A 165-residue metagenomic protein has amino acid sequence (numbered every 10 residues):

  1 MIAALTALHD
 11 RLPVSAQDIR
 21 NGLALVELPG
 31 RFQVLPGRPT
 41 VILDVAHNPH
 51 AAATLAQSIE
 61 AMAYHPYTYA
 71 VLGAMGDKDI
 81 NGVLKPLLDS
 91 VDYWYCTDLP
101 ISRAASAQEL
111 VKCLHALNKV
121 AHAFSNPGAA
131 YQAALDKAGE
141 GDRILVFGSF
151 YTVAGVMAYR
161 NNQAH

Functional and structural regions predicted by a protein language model:
M1-T6, G128, D136, F150: C-terminal lobe/tail of nucleotide-utilizing enzymes
M1-Y93: Nucleotide phosphate-binding/pyrophosphate-handling subdomain across enzymes that bind or process nucleotide phosphates
I2-L5, A56, A107, V111 (+1 more regions): A generic structural signal for short, well-ordered alpha-helical segments in conserved domains
L8-H9, I59, A63, L114 (+2 more regions): Active-site catalytic pocket residues across diverse enzymes, especially alpha/beta-hydrolases
D10, T40-I42, L84-R143: C-terminal helical cap/extension that packs against the catalytic core of soluble nucleotide-cofactor enzymes
E27, P49-H50, K78-D79, S102-A105 (+2 more regions): Short alpha-helical
F150-H165: Glycine/aspartate-rich loop-and-adjacent alpha/beta segment that forms the canonical ThDP
